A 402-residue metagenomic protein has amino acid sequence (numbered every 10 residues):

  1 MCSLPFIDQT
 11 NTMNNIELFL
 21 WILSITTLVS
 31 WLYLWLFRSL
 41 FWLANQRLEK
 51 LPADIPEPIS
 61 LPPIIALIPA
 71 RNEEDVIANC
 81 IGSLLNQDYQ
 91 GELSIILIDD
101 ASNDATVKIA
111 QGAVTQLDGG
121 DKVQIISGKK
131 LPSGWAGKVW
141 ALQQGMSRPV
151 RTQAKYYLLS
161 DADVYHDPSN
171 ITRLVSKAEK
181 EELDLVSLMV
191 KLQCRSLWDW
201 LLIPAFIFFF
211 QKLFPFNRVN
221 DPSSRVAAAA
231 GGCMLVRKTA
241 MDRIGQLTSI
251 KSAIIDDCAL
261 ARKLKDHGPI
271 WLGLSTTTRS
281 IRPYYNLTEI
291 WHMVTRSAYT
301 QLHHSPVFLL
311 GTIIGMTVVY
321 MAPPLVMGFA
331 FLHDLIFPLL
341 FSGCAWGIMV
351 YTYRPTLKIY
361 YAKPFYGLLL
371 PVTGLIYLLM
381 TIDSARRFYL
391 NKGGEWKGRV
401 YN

Functional and structural regions predicted by a protein language model:
F6-P58, P204, F216, Y377: N-terminal membrane-anchoring/stem segments of glycan-assembly enzymes
Y33, F37-N45, I126-S147, R151 (+6 more regions): Long helical/loop segments within the catalytic core of UDP-sugar-dependent glycosyltransferases, especially the large
L36-L93, S102-N103, V107-Q116, F214-S224 (+2 more regions): N-terminal signal-anchor transmembrane helix
E92-A101, I126-G128: Short beta-strand/loop segment that forms part of the nucleotide-sugar
A105, S160-K177: Acidic donor-binding/catalytic loop of UDP-sugar-dependent glycosyltransferases, especially processive GT2
G145, A154, D161-V164: Short acidic donor-binding/metal-coordinating loop in glycosyltransferase active sites
A178, D184-F210, T239-D242, L247-F308 (+1 more regions): Catalytic donor/gating beta->alpha subdomain of glycosyltransferases that bind UDP-sugars
L309-N391: Membrane-embedded multi-pass helical conduit in multi-pass membrane proteins, especially envelope-biosynthetic
